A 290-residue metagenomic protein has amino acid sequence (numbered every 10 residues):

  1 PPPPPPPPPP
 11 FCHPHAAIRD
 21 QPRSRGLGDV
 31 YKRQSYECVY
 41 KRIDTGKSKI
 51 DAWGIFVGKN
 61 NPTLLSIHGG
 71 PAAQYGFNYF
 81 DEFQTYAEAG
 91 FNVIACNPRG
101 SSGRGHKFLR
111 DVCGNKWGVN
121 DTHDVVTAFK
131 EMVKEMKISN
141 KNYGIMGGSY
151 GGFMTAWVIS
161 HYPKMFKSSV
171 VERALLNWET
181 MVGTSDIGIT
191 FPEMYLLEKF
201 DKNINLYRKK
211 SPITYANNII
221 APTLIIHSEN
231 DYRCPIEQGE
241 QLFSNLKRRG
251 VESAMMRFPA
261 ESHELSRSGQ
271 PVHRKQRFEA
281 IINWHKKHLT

Functional and structural regions predicted by a protein language model:
P1-P10: Long, low-complexity Q/N-rich tracts
P14-Y31: Short, small-residue-biased leader/transition segments that mark boundaries at the very start of proteins
I18-D20, E82-F83, N203, P212: Acidic, amphipathic alpha-helical patches
S24, G58, A216-I219: A short, aliphatic-rich alpha-helical micro-motif
D29-R33, E198-K199: Short, conserved catalytic or adaptor-binding loops enriched in Gly and charged residues
R33-E135, K141: Cap/lid segment of the alpha/beta-hydrolase catalytic domain
P98-T290: Active-site-proximal cap/loop segments of hydrolase catalytic domains
